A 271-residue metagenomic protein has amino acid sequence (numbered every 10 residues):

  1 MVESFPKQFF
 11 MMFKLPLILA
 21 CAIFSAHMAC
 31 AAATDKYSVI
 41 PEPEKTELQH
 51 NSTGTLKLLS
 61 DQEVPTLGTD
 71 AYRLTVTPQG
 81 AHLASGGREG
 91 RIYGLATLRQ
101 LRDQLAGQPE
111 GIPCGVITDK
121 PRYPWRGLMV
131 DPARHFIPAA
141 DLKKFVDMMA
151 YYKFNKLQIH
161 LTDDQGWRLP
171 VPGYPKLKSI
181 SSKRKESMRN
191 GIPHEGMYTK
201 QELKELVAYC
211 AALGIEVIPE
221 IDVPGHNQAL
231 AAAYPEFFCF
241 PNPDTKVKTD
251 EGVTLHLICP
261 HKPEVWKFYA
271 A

Functional and structural regions predicted by a protein language model:
M1-F13: N-terminal secretory signal peptides that target proteins for export/translocation
M12-I18, A29-R126: Acidic, contiguous N-terminal accessory segments
G87, L128, M149, V217 (+1 more regions): Conserved, mostly hydrophobic/aromatic
G115-I137, K144, A150-Y152: An acidic-aromatic substrate-binding cleft motif
R126-V130, L157-I159, V217-I221: Hydrophobic faces of well-ordered beta-strands that scaffold small-molecule active sites in alpha/beta enzyme cores
A133, T162-G166, D222-H226: Active-site beta-loop-alpha junctions enriched in small/polar residues
K143-D164: Catalytic domains of carbohydrate-active enzymes, especially glycoside hydrolases
Q165-A212, N227-E264: Aromatic- and acidic-residue-enriched carbohydrate-binding clefts of CAZyme catalytic domains
